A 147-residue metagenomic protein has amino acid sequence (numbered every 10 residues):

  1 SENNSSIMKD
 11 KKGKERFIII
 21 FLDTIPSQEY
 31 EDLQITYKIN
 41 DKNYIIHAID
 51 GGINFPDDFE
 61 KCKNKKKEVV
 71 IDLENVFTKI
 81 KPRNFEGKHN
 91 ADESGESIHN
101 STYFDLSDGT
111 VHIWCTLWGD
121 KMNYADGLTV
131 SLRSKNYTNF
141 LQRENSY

Functional and structural regions predicted by a protein language model:
S1-E15, D72, I80, D92-E93: Non-catalytic effector/regulatory segments
N3, D10-D32, E96-Y147: An acidic-aromatic pocket/loop used at catalytic or ligand-binding sites
S5-S6, A48, A91, A125: A sequence-composition feature that detects small, non-aromatic residues
Y30-D92: Long, charged/polar, surface-exposed segments that mediate recognition or autoinhibition
